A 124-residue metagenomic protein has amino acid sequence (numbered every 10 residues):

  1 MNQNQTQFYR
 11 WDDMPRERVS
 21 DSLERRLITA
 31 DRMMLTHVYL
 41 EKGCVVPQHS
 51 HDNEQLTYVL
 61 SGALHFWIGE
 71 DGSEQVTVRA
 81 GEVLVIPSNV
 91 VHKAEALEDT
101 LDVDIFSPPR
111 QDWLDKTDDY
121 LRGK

Functional and structural regions predicted by a protein language model:
M1-R32, T36, D119-K124: A short, N-terminal "cap"/entry segment at the start of jelly-roll beta-barrel domains of the cupin/DSBH fold
M34, A63-H65, V91, L101: Structural motif
Y39-E41, H51-F66: Short, conserved beta-strand element in jelly-roll/cupin
V45-P47, H65, L84-K93: Histidine-centered metal-chelating micro-motifs
L60-S61, R79-A80, E98: A cytosolic small-molecule/anion-sensing beta-strand core signal
G72-S88: Short acidic-glycine-tyrosine-enriched beta hairpin
S88-D112: Ligand-binding loop in jelly-roll beta-barrel domains
